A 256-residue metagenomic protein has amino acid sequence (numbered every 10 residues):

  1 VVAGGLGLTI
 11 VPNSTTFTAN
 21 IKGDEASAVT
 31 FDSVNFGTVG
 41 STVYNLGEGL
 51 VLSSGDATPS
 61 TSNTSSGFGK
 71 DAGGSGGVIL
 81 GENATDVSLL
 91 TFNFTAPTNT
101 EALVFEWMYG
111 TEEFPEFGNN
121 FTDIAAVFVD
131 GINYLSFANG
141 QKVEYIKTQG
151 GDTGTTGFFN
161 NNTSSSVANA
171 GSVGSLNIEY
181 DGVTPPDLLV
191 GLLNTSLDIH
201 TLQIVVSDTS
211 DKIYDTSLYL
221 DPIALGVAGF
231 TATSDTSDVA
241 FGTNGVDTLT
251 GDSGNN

Functional and structural regions predicted by a protein language model:
V1-T231: Aromatic (Trp/Tyr/Phe) and Gly/Pro-enriched flexible surface segments
A228-N256: Glycine- and aspartate-rich repeat motifs characteristic of hemolysin/RTX-like Ca2+-binding segments in secreted
